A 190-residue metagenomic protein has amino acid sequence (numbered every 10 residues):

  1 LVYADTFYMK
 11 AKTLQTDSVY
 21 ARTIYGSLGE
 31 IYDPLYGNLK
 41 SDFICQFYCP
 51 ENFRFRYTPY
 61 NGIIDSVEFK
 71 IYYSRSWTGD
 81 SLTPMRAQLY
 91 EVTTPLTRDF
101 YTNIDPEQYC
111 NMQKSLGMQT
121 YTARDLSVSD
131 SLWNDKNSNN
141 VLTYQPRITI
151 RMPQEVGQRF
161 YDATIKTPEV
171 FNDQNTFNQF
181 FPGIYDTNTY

Functional and structural regions predicted by a protein language model:
L1-T78, M85, Q145, Q154-F177: A short beta-strand-loop element at or near the start of a globular domain
C49, F69-I71, E91, L126 (+2 more regions): Hydrophobic side chains in beta-strands
S76-F160: Beta-strand-rich interaction/scaffold domains
V170-Y190: Long, internal scaffold/assembly segments composed of regular secondary structure
